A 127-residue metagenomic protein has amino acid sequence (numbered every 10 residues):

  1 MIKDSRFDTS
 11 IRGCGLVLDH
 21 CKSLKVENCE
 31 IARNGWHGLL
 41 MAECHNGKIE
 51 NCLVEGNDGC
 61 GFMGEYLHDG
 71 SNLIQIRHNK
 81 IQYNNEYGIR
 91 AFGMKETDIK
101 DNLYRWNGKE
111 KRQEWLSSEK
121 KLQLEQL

Functional and structural regions predicted by a protein language model:
M1-K3, H20-E27, H45-E50, Y66-R77 (+2 more regions): Surface-exposed loop/turn motifs in large extracellular/passenger domains
R6-F7, I11-V17, G35-E43, D58-G64 (+2 more regions): Short glycine/acidic-rich loop motifs that flank beta-strands on beta-rich extracellular proteins
R77-K80, N84, W115, E125: Compositionally biased, intrinsically disordered low-complexity segments enriched in polar/proline residues
D101-L127: Functionally critical loop-and-helix segments that line ligand-binding/catalytic clefts of soluble enzyme domains
